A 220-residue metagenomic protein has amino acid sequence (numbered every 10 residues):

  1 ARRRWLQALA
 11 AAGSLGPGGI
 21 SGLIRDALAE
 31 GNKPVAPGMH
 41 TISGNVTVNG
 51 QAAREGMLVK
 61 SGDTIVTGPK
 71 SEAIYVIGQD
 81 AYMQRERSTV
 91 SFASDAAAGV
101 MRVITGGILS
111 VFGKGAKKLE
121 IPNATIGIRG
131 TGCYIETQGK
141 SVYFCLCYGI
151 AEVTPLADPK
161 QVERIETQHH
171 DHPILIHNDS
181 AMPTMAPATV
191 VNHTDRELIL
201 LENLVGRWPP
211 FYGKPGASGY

Functional and structural regions predicted by a protein language model:
A1-R2: Residues that mark the N-terminal boundary/hinge immediately upstream of a DNA-recognition element
W5-L15, I20-S61, G68, E72-Y220: Flexible, surface-exposed loop/linker segments and immediately adjacent secondary-structure boundaries
